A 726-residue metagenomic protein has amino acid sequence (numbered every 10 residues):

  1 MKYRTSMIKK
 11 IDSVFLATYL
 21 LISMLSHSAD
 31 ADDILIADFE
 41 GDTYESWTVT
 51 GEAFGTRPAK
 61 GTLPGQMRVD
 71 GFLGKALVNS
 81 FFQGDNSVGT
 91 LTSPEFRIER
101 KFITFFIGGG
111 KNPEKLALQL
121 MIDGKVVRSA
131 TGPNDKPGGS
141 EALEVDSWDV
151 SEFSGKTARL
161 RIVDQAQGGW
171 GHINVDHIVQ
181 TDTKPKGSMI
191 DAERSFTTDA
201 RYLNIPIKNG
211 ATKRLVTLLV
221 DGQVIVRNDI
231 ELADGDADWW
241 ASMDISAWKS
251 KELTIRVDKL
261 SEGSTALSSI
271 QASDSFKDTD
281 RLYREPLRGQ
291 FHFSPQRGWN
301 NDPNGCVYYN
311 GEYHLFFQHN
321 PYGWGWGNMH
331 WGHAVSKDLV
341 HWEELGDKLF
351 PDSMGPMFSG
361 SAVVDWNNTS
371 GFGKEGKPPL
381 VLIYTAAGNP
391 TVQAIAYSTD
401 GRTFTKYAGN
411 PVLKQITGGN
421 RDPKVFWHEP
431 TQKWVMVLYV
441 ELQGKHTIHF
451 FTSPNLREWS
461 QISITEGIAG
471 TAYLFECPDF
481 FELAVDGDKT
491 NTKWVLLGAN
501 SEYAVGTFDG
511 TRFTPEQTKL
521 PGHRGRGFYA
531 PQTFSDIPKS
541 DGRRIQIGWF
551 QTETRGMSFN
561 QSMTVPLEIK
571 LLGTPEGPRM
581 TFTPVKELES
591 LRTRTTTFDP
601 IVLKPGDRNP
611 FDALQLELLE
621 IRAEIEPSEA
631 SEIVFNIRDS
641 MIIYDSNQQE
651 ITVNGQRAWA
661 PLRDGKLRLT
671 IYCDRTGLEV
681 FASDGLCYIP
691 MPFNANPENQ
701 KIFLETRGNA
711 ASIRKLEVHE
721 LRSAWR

Functional and structural regions predicted by a protein language model:
A31-T56, K184-G187, T595-F598: Extracellular carbohydrate-recognition regions
T43-L77: Extracellular glycan-recognition surfaces and repeat-rich motifs
K75-F102, P113, E144-D146, G187-T197: Short beta-strands within extracellular/lumenal beta-sheet-rich domains
F105-F106, L160-I162, I205, I255-R256 (+12 more regions): Hydrophobic core segments of beta-strands in well-ordered, beta-rich domains
M121-H172, G187-I190, P206, A211 (+1 more regions): Extracellular carbohydrate recognition and processing domains and analogous Trp-centered ligand-binding platforms
R128-S140, K184-G187, V224-S242, L267-N304 (+8 more regions): Surface loop/turn signatures of beta-propeller and other carbohydrate-active proteins
R161-G169, R256-E262, E705-T706: Short beta-strand-plus-loop segments that form exposed binding edges in beta-rich domains
I190-P206, T212-G222, A247-K259, F276-T279 (+4 more regions): Beta-rich accessory regions
